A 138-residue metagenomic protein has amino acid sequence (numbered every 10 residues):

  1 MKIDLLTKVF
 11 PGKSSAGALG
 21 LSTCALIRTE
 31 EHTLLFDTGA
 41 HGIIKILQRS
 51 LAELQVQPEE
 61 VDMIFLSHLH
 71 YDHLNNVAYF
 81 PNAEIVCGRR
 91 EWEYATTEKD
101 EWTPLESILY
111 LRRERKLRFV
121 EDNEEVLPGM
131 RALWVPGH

Functional and structural regions predicted by a protein language model:
M1-E31: Zn-dependent metallo-beta-lactamase
K2-K8, L34-D37, M130-P136: Active-site-proximal beta-strand elements of phosphoester/diester hydrolases
D4-L6, F65, V86, R118 (+1 more regions): Hydrophobic/aromatic beta-strand patches that form the interior of the parallel beta-sheet core in alpha/beta enzyme
H32-L34, M63: Structural motif
F36, S67, C87-G88, G137: Active-site flanking residues adjacent to catalytic metal/cofactor-binding acidic residues
G39-H41, H70, E91, H138: Catalytic metal-binding/acid-base residues of hydrolase active sites
I44-C87: Active-site metal-binding motif and surrounding structural segment of the metallo-beta-lactamase
R89-W134: Metallo-beta-lactamase
